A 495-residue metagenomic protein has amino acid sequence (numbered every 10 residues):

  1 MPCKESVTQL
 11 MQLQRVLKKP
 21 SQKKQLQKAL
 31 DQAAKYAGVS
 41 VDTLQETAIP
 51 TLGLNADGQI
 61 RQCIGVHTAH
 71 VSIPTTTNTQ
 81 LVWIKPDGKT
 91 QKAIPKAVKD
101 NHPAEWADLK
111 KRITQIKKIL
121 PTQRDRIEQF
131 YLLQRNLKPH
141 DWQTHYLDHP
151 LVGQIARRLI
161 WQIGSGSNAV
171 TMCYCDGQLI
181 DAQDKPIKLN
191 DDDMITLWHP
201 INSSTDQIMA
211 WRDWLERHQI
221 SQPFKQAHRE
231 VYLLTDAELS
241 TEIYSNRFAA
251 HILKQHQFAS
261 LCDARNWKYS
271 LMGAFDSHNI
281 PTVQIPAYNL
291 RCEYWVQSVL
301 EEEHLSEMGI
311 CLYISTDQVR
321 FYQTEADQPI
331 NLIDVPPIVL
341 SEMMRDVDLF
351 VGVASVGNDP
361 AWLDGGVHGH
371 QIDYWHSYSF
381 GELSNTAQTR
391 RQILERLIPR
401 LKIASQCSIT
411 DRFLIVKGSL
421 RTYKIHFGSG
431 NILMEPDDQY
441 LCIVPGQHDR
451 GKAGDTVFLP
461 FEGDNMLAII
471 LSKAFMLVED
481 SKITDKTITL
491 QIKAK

Functional and structural regions predicted by a protein language model:
M1-P2, V7-T8, Q14, K18-K495: Non-catalytic terminal/accessory regions
